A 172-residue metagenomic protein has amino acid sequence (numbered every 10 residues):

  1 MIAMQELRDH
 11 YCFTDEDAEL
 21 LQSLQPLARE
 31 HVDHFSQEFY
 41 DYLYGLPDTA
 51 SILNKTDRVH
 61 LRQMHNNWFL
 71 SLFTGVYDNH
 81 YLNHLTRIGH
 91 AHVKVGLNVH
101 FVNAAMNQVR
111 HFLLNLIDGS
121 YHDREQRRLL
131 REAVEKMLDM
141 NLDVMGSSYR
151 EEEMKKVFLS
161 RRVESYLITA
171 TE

Functional and structural regions predicted by a protein language model:
M1-E19: Charged, compositionally biased N-terminal leader segments and the immediate start of the first structured element
H10, L70-E172: Long, amphipathic alpha-helical coupling/dimerization segments that relay conformational signals between
T14-P26, I88-G96: Short, charged, low-complexity loops and linkers
A18-G45, A50-I52: N-terminal "first-domain core" detector
Q22, P26, E30, K55 (+3 more regions): Charge-dense, low-complexity intrinsically disordered segments
L27, H31, F35-F39, L61-H65 (+5 more regions): Residue-level detector of well-ordered alpha-helical segments, enriched for hydrophobic/aromatic packing positions
F39-F73: Structured interaction and signal-relay segments at domain junctions
